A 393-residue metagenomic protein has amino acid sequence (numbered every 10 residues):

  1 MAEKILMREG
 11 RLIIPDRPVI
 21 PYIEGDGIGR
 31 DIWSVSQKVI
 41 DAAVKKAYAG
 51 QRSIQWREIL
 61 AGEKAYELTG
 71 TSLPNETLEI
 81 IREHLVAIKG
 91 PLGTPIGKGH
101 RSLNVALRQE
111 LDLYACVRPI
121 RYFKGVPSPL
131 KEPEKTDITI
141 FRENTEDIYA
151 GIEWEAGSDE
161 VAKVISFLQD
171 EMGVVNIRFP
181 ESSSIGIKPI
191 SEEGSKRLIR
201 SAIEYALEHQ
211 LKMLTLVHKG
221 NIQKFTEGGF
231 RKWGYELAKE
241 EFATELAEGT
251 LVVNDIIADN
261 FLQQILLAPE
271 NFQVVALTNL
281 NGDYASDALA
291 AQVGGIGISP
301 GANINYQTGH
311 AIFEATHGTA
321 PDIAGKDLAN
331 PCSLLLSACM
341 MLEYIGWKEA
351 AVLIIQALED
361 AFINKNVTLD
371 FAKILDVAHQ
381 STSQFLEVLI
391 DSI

Functional and structural regions predicted by a protein language model:
E3-I5, E63-Y66, Q263-N366: Glycine-rich phosphate/nucleotide-binding loop
P15-D16, P21-Q37, A47, K163-I256: Glycine-rich phosphate/diphosphate-binding loop of Rossmann-like nucleotide-binding domains
D26-G29, L85, F141, A202 (+4 more regions): Buried hydrophobic positions in well-ordered alpha/beta secondary-structure cores of metabolic enzymes
S36, I40, G234, L334-L342 (+1 more regions): Buried hydrophobic packing segments
A49-L73: N-terminal beta-loop-helix "entrance" segment that forms/cooperates in small-molecule cofactor or anionic ligand
A49-Q55, H209-H218, A243-N254, W347-I355 (+1 more regions): Flexible, glycine/charged-enriched surface loops at secondary-structure junctions
L60-E63, T226-V275, N279, D283 (+2 more regions): Active-site rim loops that border cofactor/substrate pockets in soluble metabolic enzymes
A65-E171, S184-I185, L280-Y284: N-terminal glycine-rich phosphate/adenylate-binding segment common to multiple enzyme folds
